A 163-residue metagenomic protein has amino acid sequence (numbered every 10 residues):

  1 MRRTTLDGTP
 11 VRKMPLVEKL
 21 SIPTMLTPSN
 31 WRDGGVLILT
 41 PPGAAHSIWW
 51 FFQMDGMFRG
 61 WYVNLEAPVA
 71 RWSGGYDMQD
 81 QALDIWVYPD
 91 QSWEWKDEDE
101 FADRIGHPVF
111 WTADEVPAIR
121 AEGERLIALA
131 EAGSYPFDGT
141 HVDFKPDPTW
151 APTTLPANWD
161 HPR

Functional and structural regions predicted by a protein language model:
M1-D33: Charge-rich, low-complexity N-terminal segments
T24, P42-G43, Q79, W86 (+4 more regions): Intrinsically disordered, low-complexity regions enriched in Ser/Pro/Gly/Gln/His and often acidic
N30-L83: Structured beta-strand/loop patches that form or line metal/cofactor-binding pockets in enzymes
R32, W50-F51, Y62, E94-K96 (+3 more regions): Short linear interaction motif-like sites in intrinsically disordered regions of transcription factors
M54, W61, T112-V116, K145-T154: A short, hydrophobic/aromatic-rich structural module that often spans a beta strand with its adjoining loop
Y62-N64, G75-M78, P108-W111, S134 (+1 more regions): Surface-exposed beta-strand edges and their flanking turn/coil or helix-capping segments
Q81-L129: A hydrophobic, small-residue-rich beta->alpha segment in the mid-to-C-terminal subdomain of diverse proteins
A121-R163: Cysteine/selenocysteine-centered motifs that mediate thiol-based redox chemistry or coordinate metal-sulfur cofactors
